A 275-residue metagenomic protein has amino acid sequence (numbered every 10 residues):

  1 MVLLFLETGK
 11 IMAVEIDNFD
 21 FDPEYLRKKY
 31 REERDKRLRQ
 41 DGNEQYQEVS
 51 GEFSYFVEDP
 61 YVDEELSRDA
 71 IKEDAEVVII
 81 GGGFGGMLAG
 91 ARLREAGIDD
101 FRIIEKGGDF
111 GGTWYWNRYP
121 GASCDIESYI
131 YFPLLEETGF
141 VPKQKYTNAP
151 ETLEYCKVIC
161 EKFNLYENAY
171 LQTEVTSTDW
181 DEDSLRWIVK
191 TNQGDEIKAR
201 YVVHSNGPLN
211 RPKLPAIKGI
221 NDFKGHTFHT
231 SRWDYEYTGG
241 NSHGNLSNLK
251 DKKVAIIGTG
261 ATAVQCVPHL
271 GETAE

Functional and structural regions predicted by a protein language model:
M1-I11: Short, Lys/Arg-enriched N-terminal segments with co-localized hydrophobic residues within the first ~10-30 amino acids
I11-E76, E95-A96, E154, N210-G240: Extreme N-terminal leader/targeting segments of oxidoreductases
D20, P142-L209: Feature captures the FAD/FMN-dependent oxidoreductase FAD-binding
K29, R39, Y115-Y155, E275: Glycine-rich active-site loop/strand segments that organize a redox cofactor
S50-E65, R92, D99, K106-D109 (+3 more regions): N-terminal redox-cofactor-binding region of secreted/periplasmic oxidoreductases
S67-D74, I79-F110, I197, L209-E275: Rossmann-like dinucleotide-binding core of oxidoreductases
E73, W116, S123-I126, D179-S184 (+2 more regions): FAD-dinucleotide binding site
